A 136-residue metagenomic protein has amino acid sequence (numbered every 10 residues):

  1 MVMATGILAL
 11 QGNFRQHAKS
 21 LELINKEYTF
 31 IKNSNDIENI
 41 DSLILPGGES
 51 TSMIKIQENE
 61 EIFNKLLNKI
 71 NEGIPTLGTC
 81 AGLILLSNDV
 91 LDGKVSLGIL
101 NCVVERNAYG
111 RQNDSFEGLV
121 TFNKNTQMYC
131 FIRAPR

Functional and structural regions predicted by a protein language model:
M1-N59, N64-I74, T121, T126: N-terminal beta1-alpha1 cap of cysteine-dependent amidohydrolase-like domains
T5, G110, I132: A residue-level signal for conserved active-site and pocket-lining positions in enzyme catalytic cores
A9, N101, E117, R133-A134: Short, structured patches in soluble enzyme cores that scaffold and shape functional sites
Y28-F30, I99, Y129-F131: Conserved beta-strand scaffold positions in the cores of enzyme catalytic domains, especially in NTP/NDP-utilizing
L45, G78-T79, I132: A conserved hydrophobic position in a structured secondary element of the catalytic/binding core that shapes
S50-V120: Cysteine-nucleophile active-site neighborhood
V120-R136: Active-site oxyanion/phosphate-handling segment shared across diverse enzymes
